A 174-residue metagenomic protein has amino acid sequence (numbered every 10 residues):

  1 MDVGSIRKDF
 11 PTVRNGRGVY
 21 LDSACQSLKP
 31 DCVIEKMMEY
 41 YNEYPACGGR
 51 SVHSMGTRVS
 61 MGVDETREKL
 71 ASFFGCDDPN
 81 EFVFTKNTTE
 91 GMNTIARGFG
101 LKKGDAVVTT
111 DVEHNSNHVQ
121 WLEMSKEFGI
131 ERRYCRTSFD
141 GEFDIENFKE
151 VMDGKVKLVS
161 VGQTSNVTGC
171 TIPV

Functional and structural regions predicted by a protein language model:
M1-V174: Pyridoxal 5′-phosphate
